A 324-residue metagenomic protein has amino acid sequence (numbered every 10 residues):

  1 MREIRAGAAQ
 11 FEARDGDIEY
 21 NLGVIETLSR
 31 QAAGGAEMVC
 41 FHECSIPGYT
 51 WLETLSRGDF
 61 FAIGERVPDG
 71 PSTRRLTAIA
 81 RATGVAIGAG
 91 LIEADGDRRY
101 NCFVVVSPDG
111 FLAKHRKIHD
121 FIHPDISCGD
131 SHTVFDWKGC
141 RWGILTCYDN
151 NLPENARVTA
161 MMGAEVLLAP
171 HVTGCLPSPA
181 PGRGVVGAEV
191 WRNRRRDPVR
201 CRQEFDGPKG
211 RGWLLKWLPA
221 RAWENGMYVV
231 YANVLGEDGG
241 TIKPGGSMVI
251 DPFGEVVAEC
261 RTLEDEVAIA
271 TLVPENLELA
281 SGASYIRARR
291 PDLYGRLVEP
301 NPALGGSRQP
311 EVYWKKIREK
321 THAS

Functional and structural regions predicted by a protein language model:
E3-A13, C102, K114-K117, C140-D149 (+1 more regions): Active-site-proximal beta-strand elements of phosphoester/diester hydrolases
A6, N21, Q31-R57, A80 (+5 more regions): Active-site beta-strand/loop signature of hydrolases that rely on acidic residues for catalysis
T54-P68: A charged helix-plus-loop insertion that forms the helical arch/lid used to bind and gate nucleic-acid substrates
P68-A86, R141, N150-V267: CN hydrolase (nitrilase-like) catalytic-core segments centered on the catalytic cysteine and neighboring Lys/Glu
F103-V104, S247: Generic short beta-strand
F111-L112, V256: Hydrophobic "anchor" residues
H119-T133, Y148-E154: Active-site glycine-rich loop that binds ribose-phosphate moieties when present
V134, K209, W213, A220-R221 (+1 more regions): C-terminal beta-strand edge segments of enzyme domains
